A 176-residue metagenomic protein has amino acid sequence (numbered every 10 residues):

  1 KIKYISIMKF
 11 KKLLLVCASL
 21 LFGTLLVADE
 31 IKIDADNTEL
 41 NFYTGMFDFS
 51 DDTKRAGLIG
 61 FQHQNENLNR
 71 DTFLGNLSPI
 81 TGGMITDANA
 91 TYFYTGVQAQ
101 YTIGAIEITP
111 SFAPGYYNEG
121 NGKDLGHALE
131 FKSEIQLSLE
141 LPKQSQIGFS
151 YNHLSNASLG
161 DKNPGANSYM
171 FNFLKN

Functional and structural regions predicted by a protein language model:
K1-A35: Cleavable N-terminal export/targeting peptides
A28-N37, D51, N67-L77, T102-I108 (+1 more regions): Short loop/turn motifs that connect adjacent beta-strands in outer-membrane beta-barrel proteins
E39-D48, L74-T86, T109-N118, F149-S155: Transmembrane beta-strand segments that form the barrel wall of outer-membrane beta-barrel proteins
F47-G57, G83-Y94, N121-A128, A157-A166: Solvent-exposed loop/turn segments connecting transmembrane beta-strands in outer-membrane beta-barrel proteins
R55-F61, L139, P164-N176: Outer-membrane beta-barrel "beta-signal"
H63-N65, A99-Y101, L139, H153 (+1 more regions): Residue-level signature of outer-membrane beta-barrel architecture
A88-F112: Helix-adjacent hinge/juxtasegments
E107-S133: Mid-chain, well-packed structural core segment of small domains
